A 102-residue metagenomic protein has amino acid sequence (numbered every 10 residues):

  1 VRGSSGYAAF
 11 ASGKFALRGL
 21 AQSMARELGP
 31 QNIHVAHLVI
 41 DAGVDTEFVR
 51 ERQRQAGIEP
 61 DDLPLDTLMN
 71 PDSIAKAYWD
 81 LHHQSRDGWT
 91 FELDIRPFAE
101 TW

Functional and structural regions predicted by a protein language model:
V1, L38-E51: Short, flexible catalytic-loop segment of classical short-chain dehydrogenase/reductase
V1-A16, Q22, R26-G29, V44: Catalytic loop of short-chain dehydrogenase/reductase
G6-A9, K14, E47, T67-L68 (+2 more regions): Residue-level preference for alpha-helix termini and adjacent loops
P30-A42, G57-W102: C-terminal helical subdomain
R52-A56: Short, hinge-like loop/turn segments at secondary-structure boundaries
